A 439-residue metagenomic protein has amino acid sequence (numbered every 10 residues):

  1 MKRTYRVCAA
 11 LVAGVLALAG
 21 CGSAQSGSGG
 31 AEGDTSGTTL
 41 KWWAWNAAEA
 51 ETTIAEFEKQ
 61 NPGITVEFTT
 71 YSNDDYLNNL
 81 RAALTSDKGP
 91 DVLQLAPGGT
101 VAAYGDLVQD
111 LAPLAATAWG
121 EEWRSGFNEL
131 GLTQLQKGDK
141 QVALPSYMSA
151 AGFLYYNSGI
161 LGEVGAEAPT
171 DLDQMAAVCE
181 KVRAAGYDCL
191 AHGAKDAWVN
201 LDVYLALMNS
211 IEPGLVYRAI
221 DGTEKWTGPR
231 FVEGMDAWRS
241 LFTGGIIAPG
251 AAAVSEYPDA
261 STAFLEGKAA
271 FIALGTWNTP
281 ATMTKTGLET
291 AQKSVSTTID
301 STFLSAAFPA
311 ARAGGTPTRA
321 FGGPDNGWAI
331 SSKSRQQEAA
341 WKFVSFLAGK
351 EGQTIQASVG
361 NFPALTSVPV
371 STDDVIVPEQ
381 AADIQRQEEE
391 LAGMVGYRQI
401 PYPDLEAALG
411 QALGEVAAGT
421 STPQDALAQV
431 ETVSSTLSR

Functional and structural regions predicted by a protein language model:
A24, G98-A151, V203, D300-S305: Hinge/lid segment of periplasmic solute-binding proteins
E56-G126, G162-T170, T262, A270-F271 (+2 more regions): Extracytoplasmic "Venus flytrap"/periplasmic binding protein-like
P90-D91, G120-G159, C189, G315-G323 (+1 more regions): A structural signal for short loop-to-beta-strand junctions that line the ligand-binding cleft of periplasmic/secreted
A112-F127, A194, I211-E233, G287-D300 (+2 more regions): Short, solvent-exposed loop/beta-turn-alpha elements that line the ligand-binding surface or hinge of extracytoplasmic
Q136, P145, A219-I220, F362-P369 (+1 more regions): C-terminal capping/gating helix-and-loop segments adjacent to ligand/active sites or protein-protein/ligand interfaces
K140-S146, A176-T227, T243: Extracytoplasmic/periplasmic solute-binding protein
K181, D221-A252, F308: Glycine-centered hinge/linker elements that transmit conformational signals in sensory and ligand-binding systems
G244-I247, G287-V359: Extracytoplasmic/periplasmic substrate-recognition and gating elements
